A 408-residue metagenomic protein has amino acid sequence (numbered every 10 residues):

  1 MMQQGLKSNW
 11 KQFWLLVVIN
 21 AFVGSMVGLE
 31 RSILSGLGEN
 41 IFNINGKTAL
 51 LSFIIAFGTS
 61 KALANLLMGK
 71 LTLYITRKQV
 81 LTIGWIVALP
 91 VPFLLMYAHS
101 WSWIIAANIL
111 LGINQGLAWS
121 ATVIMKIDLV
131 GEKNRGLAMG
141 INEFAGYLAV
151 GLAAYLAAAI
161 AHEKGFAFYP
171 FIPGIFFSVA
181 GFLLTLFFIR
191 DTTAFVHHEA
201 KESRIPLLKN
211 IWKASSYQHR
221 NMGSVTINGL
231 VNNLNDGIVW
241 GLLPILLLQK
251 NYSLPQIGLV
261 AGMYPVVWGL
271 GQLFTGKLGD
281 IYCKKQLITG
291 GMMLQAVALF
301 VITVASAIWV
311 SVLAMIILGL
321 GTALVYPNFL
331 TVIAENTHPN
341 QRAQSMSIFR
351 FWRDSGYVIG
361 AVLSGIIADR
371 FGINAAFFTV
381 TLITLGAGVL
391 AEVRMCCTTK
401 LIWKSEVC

Functional and structural regions predicted by a protein language model:
M1-W10, D191-V225, C408: Juxtamembrane intracellular "pre-TM" segments in multi-pass secondary transporters
L6-G58, N221-N228, N232-K250: Helix-loop boundary and gating motifs at the non-cytosolic
F57-L66, G151, P265-L273, Y357-V358: Residue-level signature of mid-helix packing/kink "hotspots" within the transmembrane helices of 12-pass Major
A64-T76, A161, Q272-C283, A368-D369: Helix-to-loop junctions at the C-terminal end of transmembrane segments in multipass secondary transporters
Q79-F93, Q286-V301: Structural signature of the two symmetry-related core transmembrane helices
I109-G146, V332: Cytoplasmic helix-loop-helix junction between adjacent transmembrane helices in 12-TM secondary transporters
Y169-L186, F377-E392: Symmetry-related core transmembrane helices of the 12-TM Major Facilitator Superfamily/SLC fold
T185-E199, V393-K404: Helix-loop junctions on the cytosolic side of multi-pass membrane transporters, especially the intracellular loop
